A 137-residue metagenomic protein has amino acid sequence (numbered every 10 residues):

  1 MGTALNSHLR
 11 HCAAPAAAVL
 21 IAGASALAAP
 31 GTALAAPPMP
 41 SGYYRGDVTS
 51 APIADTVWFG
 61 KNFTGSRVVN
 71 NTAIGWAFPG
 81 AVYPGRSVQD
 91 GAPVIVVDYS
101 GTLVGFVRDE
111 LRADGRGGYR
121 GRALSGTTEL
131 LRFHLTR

Functional and structural regions predicted by a protein language model:
M1-A35: Secretory targeting and sorting signals
R10-H11, R112-R116, T136-R137: A short, sequence-level motif marking secondary-structure junctions
A33-S41, R86-A92: Short, surface-exposed loop and linker segments with low hydrophobicity and enrichment for Pro/Ser/Thr
A36-G80, G121-A123: Tryptophan-anchored aromatic micro-motifs
T72-G115: Contiguous, well-ordered beta-strand patches that form the walls/edges of small beta-barrel/beta-sandwich domains
L111, R120-T127: Short, exposed beta-strand-loop hairpins at the edges of beta-sheets in extracellular/periplasmic proteins
S125-R137: Edge beta-strand at a domain terminus
